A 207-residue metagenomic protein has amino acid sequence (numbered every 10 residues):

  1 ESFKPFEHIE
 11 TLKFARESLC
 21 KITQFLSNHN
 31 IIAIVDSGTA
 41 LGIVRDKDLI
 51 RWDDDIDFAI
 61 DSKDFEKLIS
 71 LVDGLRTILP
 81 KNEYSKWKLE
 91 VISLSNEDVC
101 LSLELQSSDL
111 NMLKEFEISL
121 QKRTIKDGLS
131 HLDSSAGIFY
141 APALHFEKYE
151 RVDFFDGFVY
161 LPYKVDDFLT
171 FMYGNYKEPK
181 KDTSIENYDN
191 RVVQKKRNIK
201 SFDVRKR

Functional and structural regions predicted by a protein language model:
E1-D36: Helical scaffold of the NTase/Pol beta-like nucleotidyltransferase catalytic core
E1-S2, R16, S107-R207: Catalytic cores of NTP-dependent nucleotidyl/adenyl transfer enzymes across multiple folds
A15-S18, A59-D98: Metal-dependent nucleotidyltransferase catalytic core
T23, I69-R76, S102, Y149 (+3 more regions): Non-transmembrane alpha-helical segments in soluble domains of secreted/periplasmic/extracellular proteins
T23-I56, K63: Active-site nucleotide-donor binding segment shared across nucleotidyl transfer reactions
S37-T39, L89-S93, K181-I185: Acidic carboxylate-rich catalytic motifs and surrounding loops in phosphoryl-/glycosyl-chemistry enzymes
G38, F58, I118-L120: A structural signal for short, well-ordered beta-strand segments
K86-S119: Conserved catalytic core of nucleotide-sugar-dependent glycosyltransferases
